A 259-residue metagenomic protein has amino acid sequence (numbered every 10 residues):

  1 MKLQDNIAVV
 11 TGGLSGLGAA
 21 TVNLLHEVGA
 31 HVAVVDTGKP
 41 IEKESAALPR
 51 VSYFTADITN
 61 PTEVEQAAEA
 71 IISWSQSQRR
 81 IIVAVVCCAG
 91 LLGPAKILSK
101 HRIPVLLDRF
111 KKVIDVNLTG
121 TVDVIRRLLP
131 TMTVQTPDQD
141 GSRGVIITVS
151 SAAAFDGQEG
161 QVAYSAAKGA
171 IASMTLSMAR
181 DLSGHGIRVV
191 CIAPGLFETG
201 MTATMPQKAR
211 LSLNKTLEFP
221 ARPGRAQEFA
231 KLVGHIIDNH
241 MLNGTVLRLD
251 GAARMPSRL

Functional and structural regions predicted by a protein language model:
K2, R225-L249, R254: C-terminal substrate-recognition "lid" of short-chain dehydrogenase/reductases
I7, L14-S15: Conserved glycine-rich cofactor-binding loop
L91-K111, P130, V134-S142, G160-A163 (+1 more regions): Conserved mid-core segment of classical short-chain dehydrogenase/reductases
I103-I125, I147, I171: Catalytic Tyr-X3-Lys loop
D115, K208-E228: Catalytic Tyr-x(3-8)-Lys segment
P130, A179-D181: Alpha-helical segment proximal to the catalytic Tyr-Lys
S151: Residue(s) in the substrate-gating loop at a strand-loop-helix junction that position the organic substrate next
S183, R188, L242-T245: Short, small/polar-rich loop/turn modules that mediate ligand/substrate recognition or access, typified
